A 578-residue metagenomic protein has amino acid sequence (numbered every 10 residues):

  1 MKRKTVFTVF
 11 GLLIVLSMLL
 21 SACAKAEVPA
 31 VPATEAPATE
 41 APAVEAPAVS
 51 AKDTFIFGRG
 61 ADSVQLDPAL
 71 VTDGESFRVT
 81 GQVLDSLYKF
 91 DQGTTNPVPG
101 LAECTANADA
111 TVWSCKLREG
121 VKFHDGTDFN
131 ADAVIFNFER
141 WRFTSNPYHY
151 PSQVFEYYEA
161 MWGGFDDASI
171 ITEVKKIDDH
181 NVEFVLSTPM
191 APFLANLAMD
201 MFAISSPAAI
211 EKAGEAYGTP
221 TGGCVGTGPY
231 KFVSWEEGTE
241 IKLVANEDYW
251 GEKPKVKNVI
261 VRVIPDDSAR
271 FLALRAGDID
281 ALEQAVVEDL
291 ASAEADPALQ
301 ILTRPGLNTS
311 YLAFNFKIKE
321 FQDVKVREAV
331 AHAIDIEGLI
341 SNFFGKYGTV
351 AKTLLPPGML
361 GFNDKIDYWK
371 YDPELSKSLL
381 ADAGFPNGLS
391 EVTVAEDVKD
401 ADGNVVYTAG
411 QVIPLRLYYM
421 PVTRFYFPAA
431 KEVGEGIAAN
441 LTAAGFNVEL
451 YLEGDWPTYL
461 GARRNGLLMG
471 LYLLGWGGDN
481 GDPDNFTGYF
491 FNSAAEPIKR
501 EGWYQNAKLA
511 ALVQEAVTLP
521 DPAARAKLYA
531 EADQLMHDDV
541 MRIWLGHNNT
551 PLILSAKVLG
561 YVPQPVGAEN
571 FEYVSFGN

Functional and structural regions predicted by a protein language model:
G58-D109, E139, G223-T227: N-terminal lobe/hinge region of extracytoplasmic solute-binding protein
G60-R78, G100-L101, T127, T188-A203 (+4 more regions): A structural "hinge/loop" feature
D91-Q92, D179, P189-P254, N258 (+3 more regions): Gly/Pro-rich hinge or "lid" segments in bacterial periplasmic/extracellular proteins
E103-Y150, E183, A273, E320-Q322: Aromatic- and charge-enriched surface segment that lines or borders ligand/interaction sites
K116, Q153-A209: Surface-exposed binding/hinge segments that line and control ligand-binding clefts or catalytic entry sites
G218-T221, N246-S292, G434, N447: Ligand-site clamp/hinge motif
E236, A333-D364, P421, A429-A438 (+1 more regions): Detector for C-terminal structural segments
K242-A245, Q322-A439, A443, Q505 (+2 more regions): Append "and occasionally in soluble cytosolic enzymes with long acidic Gly/Pro-rich linkers
